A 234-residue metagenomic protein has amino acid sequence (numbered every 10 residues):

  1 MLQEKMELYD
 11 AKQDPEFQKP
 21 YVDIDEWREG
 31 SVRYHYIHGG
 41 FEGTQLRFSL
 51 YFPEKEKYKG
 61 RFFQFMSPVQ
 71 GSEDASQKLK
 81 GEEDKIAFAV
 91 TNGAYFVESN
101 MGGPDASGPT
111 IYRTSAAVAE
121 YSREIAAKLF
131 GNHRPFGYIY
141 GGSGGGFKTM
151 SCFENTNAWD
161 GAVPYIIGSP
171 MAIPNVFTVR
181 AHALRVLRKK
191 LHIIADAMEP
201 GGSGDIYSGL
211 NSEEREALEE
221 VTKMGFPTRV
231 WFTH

Functional and structural regions predicted by a protein language model:
M1-R61, E83-D84, F226-P227, F232: Catalytic-loop region of hydrolases
Y34-Y36, F63, R134-G142, V163-P164: Beta-strand segments within the central parallel beta-sheet cores of soluble alpha/beta enzyme folds
E54-K59, Y121-S143: Gly/Ser-rich "nucleophile elbow"/oxyanion-hole loop immediately N-terminal to the catalytic nucleophile in hydrolases
Y58-F62, T91-F96, N132-G137, N157-G161: Loop/turn elements at helix/coil->beta-strand transitions in domains of secreted/extracellular proteins
K59, P68-L129: Cap/lid segment of the alpha/beta-hydrolase catalytic domain
F65, V69, Y121, I125 (+2 more regions): Generic, well-ordered alpha-helical scaffold segments in large soluble proteins
G146-N157: Short glycine-enriched nucleophile-adjacent loop and the immediately C-terminal alpha-helix near the catalytic center
D160-H234: A catalytic-pocket lid/entrance helix-loop region that shapes and gates access to the active site across common
